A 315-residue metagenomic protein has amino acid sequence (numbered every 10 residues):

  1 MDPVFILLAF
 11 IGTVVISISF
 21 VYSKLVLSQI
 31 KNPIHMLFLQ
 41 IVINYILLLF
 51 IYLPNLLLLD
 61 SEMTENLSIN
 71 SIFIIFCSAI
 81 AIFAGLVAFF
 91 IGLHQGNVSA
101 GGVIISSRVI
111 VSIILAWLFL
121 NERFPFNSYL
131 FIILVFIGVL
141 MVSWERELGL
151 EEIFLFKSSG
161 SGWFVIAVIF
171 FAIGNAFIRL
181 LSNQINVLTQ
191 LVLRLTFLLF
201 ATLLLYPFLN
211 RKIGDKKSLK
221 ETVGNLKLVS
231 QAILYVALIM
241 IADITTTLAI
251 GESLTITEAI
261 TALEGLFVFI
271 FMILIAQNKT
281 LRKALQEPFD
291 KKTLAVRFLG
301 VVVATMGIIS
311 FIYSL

Functional and structural regions predicted by a protein language model:
M1-A9, D60-I74, F126-I132, L150-W163 (+3 more regions): Juxtamembrane helix-entry segments on the extracytoplasmic side of multipass membrane proteins
M1-I34, I153-T189, V229-I250, A295-L315: Glycine-/small-residue-enriched transmembrane alpha-helix faces in small-molecule transporters and effluxers
G12-Y22, Q29-A84, L134-I137, Q190-K216 (+3 more regions): Transmembrane alpha-helices of multi-pass small-molecule transport proteins
V26, M36, G92, I104 (+6 more regions): Hydrophobic/aromatic residues within transmembrane alpha-helices of multi-pass small-molecule transporters
Q29-H35, A88-I104, N183-T189, I244-L266: Structural motif at transmembrane-helix junctions in multi-pass transporters
M36-L37, I75, V98-G102, I110 (+6 more regions): Alpha-helical transmembrane segments and their helix-entry boundary regions
L48, L115-W117, N127-R146, I273 (+1 more regions): Hydrophobic transmembrane alpha-helices of multi-pass small-molecule transport proteins
L56-I69, N121-F124, L150-I153, A176-T189 (+4 more regions): Membrane-interface helix termini and inter-helical loops of multi-pass transporters
